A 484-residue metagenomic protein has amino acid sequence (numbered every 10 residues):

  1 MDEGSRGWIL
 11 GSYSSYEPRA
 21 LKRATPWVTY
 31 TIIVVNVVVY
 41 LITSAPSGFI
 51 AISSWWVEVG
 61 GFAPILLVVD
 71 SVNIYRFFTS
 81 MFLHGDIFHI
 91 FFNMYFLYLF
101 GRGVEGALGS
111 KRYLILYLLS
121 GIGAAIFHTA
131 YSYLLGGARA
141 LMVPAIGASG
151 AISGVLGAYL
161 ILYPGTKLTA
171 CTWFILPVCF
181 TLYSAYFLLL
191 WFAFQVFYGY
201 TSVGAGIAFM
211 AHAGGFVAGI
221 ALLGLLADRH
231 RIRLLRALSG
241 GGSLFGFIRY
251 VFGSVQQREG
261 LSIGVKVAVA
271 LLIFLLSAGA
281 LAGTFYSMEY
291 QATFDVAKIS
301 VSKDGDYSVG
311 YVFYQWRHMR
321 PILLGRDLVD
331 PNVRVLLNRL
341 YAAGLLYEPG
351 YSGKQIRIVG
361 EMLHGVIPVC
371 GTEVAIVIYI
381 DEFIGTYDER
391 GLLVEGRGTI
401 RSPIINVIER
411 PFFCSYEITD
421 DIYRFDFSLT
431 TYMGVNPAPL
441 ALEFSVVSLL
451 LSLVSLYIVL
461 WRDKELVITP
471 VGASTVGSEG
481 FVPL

Functional and structural regions predicted by a protein language model:
D2-S308, V312-R317, R424-D463: A detector for small-residue-rich transmembrane helices and their helix-helix packing motifs
K266, E289-S300, G360, V366 (+4 more regions): Non-catalytic terminal regions of proteins
S287-E361: Membrane-interface segments at or immediately adjacent to transmembrane helices that form the boundary between
N338-Y341, L346-V359, H364, P368-G371 (+2 more regions): N-terminal leader/transit sequences and adjacent low-complexity N-terminal tails of integral membrane proteins
M362-N406: A cross-kingdom signal targeting lumenal/periplasmic-facing segments of multi-pass membrane and secretory-pathway
G391-Y432: Extended, hydrophilic extramembrane loops/domains of integral membrane proteins
L450-L484: Juxtamembrane interface at the cytosolic side of transmembrane helices
